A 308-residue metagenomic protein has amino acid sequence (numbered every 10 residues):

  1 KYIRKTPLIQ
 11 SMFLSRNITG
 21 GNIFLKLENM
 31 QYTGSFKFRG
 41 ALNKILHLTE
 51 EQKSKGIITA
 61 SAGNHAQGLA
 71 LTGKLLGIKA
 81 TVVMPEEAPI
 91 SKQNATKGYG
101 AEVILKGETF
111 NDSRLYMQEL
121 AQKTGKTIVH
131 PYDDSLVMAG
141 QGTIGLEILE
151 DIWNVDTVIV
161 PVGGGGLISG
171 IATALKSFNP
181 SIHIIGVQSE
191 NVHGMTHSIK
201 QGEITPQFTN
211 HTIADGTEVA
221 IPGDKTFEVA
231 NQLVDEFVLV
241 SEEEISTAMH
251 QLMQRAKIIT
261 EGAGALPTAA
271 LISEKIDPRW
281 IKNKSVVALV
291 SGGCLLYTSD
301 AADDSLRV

Functional and structural regions predicted by a protein language model:
K1-S299: PLP-dependent amino-acid enzyme catalytic core
Y297, A301-V308: Single conserved hydrophobic/aromatic residue that forms the stacking wall/gate of nucleotide- or nucleobase-binding
